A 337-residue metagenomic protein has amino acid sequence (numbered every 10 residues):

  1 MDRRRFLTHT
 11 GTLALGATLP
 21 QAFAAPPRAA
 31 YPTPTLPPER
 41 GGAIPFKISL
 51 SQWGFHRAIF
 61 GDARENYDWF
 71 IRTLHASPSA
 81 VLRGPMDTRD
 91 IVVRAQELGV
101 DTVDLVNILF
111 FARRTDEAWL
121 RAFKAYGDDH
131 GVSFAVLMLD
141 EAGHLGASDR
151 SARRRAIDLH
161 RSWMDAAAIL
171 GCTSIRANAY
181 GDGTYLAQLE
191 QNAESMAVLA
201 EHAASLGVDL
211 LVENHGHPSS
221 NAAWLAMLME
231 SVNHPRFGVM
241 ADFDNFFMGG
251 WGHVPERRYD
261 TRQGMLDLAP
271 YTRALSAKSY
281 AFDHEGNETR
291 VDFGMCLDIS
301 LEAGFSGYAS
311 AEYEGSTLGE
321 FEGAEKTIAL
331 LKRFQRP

Functional and structural regions predicted by a protein language model:
D2-I169, A187, A204, H234 (+5 more regions): N-terminal pre-domain/capping segments
G54-H56, N107-L109, D140-G143, A179-G183 (+4 more regions): Active-site-proximal loop/turn and secondary-structure-junction residues that shape catalytic pockets, frequently
A63, V103, A193-E302: Acidic/histidine-rich catalytic cores of soluble enzymes
D101, T173, S306-G307: Short acidic/polar active-site loop segments enriched in Thr and Asp
V132, V208, A303-G307: A short helix->loop->beta-strand "cap" motif at the edges of active sites that frequently abuts
A167-A187, L206, L211-P218: Active-site groove signature of glycoside hydrolases
A277-H284, Y308-T317: Active-site clefts of carbohydrate-active enzymes
